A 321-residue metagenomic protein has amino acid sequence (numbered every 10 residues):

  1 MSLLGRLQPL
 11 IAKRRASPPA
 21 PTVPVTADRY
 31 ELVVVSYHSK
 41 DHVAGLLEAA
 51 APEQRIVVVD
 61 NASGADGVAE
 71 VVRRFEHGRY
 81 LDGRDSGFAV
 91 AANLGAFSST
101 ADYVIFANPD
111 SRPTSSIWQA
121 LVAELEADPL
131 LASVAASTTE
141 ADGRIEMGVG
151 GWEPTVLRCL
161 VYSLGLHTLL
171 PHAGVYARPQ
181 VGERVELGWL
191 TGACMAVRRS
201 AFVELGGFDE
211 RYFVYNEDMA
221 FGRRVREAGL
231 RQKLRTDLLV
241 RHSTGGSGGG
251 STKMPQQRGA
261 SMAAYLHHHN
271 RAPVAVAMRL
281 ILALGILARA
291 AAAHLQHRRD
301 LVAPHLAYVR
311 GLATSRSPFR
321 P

Functional and structural regions predicted by a protein language model:
V34-P52: Short, well-formed alpha-helical segments that are part of the catalytic scaffolds of diverse glycosyltransferases
K40-D41, D60-A69, T114: A conserved acidic beta->alpha catalytic loop
D82-S99: Glycine-rich, basic loop-to-helix element that forms the pyrophosphate-binding segment of sugar-nucleotide handling
V104: Short aromatic/hydrophobic "clamp" motif used to bind/position activated sugar donors
R112-G148: Conserved donor NDP-sugar-binding/catalytic core segment of glycosyltransferases
E153-L187: Short, flexible, basic/aromatic active-site loop/helix in glycosyltransferases
Q180-G206, R211-L239: A short, conserved alpha-helix in the catalytic core of glycosyltransferases
K253-A263, H267, A272-P321: Non-catalytic, C-terminal membrane-associated alpha-helical segments of glycosyltransferases
